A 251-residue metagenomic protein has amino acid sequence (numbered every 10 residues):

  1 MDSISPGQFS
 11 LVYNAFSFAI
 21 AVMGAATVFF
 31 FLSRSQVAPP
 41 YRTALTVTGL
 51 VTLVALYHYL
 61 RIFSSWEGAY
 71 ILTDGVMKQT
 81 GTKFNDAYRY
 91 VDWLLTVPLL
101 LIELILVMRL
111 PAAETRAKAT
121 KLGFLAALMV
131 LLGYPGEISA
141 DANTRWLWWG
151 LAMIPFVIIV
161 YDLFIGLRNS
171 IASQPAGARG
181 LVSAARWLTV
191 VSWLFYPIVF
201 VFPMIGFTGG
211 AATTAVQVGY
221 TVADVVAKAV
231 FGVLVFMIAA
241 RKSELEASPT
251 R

Functional and structural regions predicted by a protein language model:
M1-M23: Hydrophobic transmembrane alpha-helical segments in integral membrane proteins
P6-L11, K78-L94, A215-V222: Short aromatic-rich membrane-water interface segments that cap or initiate transmembrane helices in multi-pass membrane
V22, A44-S65, L194-P203: Hydrophobic alpha-helical transmembrane segments of multi-pass membrane proteins
A25-F29, E103, L132-G133, P155-A176 (+2 more regions): Alpha-helical transmembrane segments in multipass membrane proteins, preferentially the mid-helix core
T27-F31, R89-L122, A127-I138: Internal transmembrane alpha-helix with an interfacial aromatic "cap," most often the third helix
L56-Y88, L131, E137-A140: Helix-loop junctions on the outward
R116-K121, W146, L167-V191, T213: Membrane-helix boundary/juxtamembrane motif in polytopic membrane proteins
D162-G166, A184-R251: C-terminal transmembrane-bundle signature of multipass membrane proteins, characterized by strong activation on
